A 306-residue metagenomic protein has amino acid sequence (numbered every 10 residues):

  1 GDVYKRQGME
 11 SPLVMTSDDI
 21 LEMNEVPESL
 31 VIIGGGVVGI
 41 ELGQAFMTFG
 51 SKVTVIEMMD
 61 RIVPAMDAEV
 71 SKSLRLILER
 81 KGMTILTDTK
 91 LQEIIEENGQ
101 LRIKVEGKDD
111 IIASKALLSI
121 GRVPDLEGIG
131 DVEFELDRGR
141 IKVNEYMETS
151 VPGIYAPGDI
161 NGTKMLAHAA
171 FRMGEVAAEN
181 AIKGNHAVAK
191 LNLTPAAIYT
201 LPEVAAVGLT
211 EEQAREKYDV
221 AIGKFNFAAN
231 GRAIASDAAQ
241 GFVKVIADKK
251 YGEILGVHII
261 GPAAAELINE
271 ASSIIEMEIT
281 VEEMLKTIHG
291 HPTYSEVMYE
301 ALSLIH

Functional and structural regions predicted by a protein language model:
V3-Y4: Short, small-residue-biased leader/transition segments that mark boundaries at the very start of proteins
E10-E28, I111-K183: FAD-site-proximal beta/loop scaffold in flavoenzymes
M15, T84-L86, A221-G223: General small-molecule cofactor/ligand-binding pocket signal
N24-M66, L166: Rossmann-like NAD(P)H-binding beta-loop-alpha module
G50-E145: A Rossmann-like FAD-binding core segment of flavoenzymes
D60-P64, D88, I94, A187-E203: Flexible, acidic loop-helix segments that line cofactor/substrate-binding pockets
I182, T194, Y199-T210, R215-H306: Flexible, glycine-rich terminal cap/loop adjacent to redox cofactors in electron-transfer oxidoreductases
